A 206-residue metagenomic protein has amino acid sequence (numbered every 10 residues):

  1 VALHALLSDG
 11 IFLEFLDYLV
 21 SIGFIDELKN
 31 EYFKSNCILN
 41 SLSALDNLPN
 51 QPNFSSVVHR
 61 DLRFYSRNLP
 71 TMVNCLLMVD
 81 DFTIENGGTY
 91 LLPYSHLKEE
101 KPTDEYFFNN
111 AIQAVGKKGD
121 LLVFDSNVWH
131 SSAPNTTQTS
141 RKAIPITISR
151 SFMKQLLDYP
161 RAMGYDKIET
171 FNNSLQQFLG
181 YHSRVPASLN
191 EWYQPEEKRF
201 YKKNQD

Functional and structural regions predicted by a protein language model:
V1-V58, F64: Non-heme Fe(II)-dependent double-stranded beta-helix
L7-S8, L92, F124, I148: A conserved hydrophobic position in a structured secondary element of the catalytic/binding core that shapes
G10-E14, V73, K117: A structural signal for well-ordered alpha-helical segments within the folded catalytic domains of diverse enzymes
N36, F54, L69-T71, D120 (+1 more regions): Residue-level preference for beta-strand/loop junctions
S41-A44, C75-L77, I144-I148: A structural signal for short, well-ordered beta-strand segments
A44, F82, N127-V128: Short Ser/Thr-interspersed hydrophobic loop/turn segments at strand-loop and sheet-helix junctions that line or gate
Q51-G116, M153-M163: Catalytic core of non-heme Fe(II) oxygenases with the double-stranded beta-helix
K98-V128, A133-D206: Conserved double-stranded beta-helix
